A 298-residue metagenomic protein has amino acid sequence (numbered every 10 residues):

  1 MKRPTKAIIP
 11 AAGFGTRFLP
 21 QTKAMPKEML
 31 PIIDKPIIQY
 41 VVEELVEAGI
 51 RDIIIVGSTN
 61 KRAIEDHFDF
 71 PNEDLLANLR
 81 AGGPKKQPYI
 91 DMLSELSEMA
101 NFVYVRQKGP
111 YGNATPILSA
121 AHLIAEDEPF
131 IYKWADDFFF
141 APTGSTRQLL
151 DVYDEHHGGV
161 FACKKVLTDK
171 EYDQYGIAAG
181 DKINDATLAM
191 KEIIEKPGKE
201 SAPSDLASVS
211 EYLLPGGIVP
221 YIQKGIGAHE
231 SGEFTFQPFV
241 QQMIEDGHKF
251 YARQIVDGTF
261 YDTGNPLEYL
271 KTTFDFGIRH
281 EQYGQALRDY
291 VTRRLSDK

Functional and structural regions predicted by a protein language model:
K2-A7, Q285-T292: Positively charged, low-complexity intrinsically disordered leader regions
K2-R80, K86, G144-S145: N-terminal glycine-rich phosphate-binding loop and ensuing alpha1 helix
K6, R51-I53, N101, P129 (+3 more regions): Residues at the starts of beta-strands that form the adenosine-phosphate
I38, I64, A120, D136 (+3 more regions): Residue-level signal for inorganic ion chemistry
D74-A77, I90-I177, Q223: Conserved beta-loop-beta/alpha segment of the NTase-like Rossmann-fold superfamily that binds/positions NTPs
I131, L150-D154, N184-D289: Catalytic-core segments of class I nucleotidyltransferases/pyrophosphorylases that form NMP-activated intermediates
